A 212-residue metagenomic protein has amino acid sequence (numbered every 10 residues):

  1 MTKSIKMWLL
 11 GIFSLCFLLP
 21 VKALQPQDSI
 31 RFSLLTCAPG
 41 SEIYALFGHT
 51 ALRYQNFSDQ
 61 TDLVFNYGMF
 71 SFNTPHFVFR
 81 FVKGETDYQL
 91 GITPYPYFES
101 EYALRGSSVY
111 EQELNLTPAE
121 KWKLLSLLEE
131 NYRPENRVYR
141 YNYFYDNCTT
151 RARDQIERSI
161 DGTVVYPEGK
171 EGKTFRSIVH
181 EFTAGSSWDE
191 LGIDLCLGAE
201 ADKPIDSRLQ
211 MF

Functional and structural regions predicted by a protein language model:
M1-P26: Bacterial Sec-dependent N-terminal signal peptides
L24-F212: Soluble extramembrane regions of membrane proteins in the secretory/endomembrane system
